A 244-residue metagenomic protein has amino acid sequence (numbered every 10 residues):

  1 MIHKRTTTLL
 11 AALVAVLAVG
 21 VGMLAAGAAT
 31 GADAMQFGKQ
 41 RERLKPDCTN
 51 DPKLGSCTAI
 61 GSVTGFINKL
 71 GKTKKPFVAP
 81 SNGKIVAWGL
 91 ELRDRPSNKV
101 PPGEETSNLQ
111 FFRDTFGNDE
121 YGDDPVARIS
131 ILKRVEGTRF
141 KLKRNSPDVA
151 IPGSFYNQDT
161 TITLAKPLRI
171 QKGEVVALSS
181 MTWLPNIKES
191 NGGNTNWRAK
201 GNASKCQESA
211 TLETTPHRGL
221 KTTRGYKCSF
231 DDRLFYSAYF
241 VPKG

Functional and structural regions predicted by a protein language model:
I2-V14: Bacterial N-terminal signal peptides that target proteins for export
L17-A29: C-terminal segment of classical bacterial N-terminal signal peptides
A34-C57, T115-H217: Aromatic- and Gly/Pro-enriched, solvent-exposed loop/edge beta-strand patches characteristic of beta-rich domains
A34-G38, T215-G244: Activation corresponds to long, low-complexity, non-globular regions
T58-G71, G153-F155: Extracellular beta-rich ligand/substrate-recognition surface
I67-P96, L164-I170: Extracellular and analogous surface-interaction loops
N82-Y121: A short beta-strand element within beta-rich, extracytoplasmic domains of secreted/secretory-pathway proteins
